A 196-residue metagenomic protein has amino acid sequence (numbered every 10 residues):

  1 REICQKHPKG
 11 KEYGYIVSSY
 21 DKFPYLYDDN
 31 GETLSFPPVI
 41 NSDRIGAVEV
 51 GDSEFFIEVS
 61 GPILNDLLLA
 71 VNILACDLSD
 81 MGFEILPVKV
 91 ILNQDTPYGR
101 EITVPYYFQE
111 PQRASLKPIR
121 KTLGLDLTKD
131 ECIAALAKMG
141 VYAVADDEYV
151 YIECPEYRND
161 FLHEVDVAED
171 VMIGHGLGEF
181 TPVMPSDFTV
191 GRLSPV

Functional and structural regions predicted by a protein language model:
R1-P97, P105: Long, basic N-terminal domains or extensions that often function in RNA/ssDNA interaction or organelle/cellular
P37-I45, P97-V104, I133-A137, E169-G176: Short, functional N-terminal and low-complexity linear motifs
P38, D52-F55, R100-V104, R113 (+2 more regions): Generic alpha-helix detector with strongest preference for long hydrophobic helices that associate with membranes
I45-V50, F108-E110, V141-V144: Short, flexible, solvent-exposed loop/turn segments with mixed acidic/basic and small polar residues
I73, Y106-E110, P195: Interfacial helix-loop-helix hairpins and adjacent transmembrane helices of multi-pass alpha-helical membrane proteins
I85, L92-L125: Long, amphipathic alpha-helical stalk/connector segments used for oligomerization, subunit docking, or mechanical
Q112-V196: Extended, well-folded interaction surfaces typified by the phenylalanyl-tRNA synthetase beta subunit core
